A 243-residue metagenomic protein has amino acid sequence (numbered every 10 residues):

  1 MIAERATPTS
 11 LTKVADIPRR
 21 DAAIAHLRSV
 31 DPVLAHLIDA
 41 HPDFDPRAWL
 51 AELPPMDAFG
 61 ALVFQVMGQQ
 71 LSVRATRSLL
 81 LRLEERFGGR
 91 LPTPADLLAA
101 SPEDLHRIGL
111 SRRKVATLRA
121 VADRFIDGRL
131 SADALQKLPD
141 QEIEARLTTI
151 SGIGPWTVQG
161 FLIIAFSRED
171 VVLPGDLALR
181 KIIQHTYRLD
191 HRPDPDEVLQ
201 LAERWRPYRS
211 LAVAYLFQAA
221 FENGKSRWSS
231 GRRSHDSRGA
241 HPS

Functional and structural regions predicted by a protein language model:
M1-L138, E142, Q200-S243: N-terminal polyanion-binding entry modules of DNA glycosylases/AP lyases and select other DNA-binding proteins
M67, P139-H185, L211: Catalytic DNA-binding helix-loop module of base-excision-repair DNA glycosylases/AP lyases
L110, L130, G152-I153, L189: Helix N-cap/coil-helix junction residues
S151-G152, P195, W205-R206: Alpha-helical interaction segments
I163-A165, V198-L201: Small/polar glycine-rich anion-binding or flexible loop at a beta-alpha turn
Y187-D196: Short, charged, surface-exposed loops that flank catalytic or proteolytic processing sites
